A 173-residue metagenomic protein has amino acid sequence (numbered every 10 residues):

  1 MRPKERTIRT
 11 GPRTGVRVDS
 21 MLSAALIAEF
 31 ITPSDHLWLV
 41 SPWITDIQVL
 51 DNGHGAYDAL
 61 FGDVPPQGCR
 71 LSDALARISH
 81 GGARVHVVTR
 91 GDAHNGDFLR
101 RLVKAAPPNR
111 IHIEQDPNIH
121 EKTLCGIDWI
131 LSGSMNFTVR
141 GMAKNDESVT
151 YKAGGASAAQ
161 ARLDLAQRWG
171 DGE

Functional and structural regions predicted by a protein language model:
M1-E173: PLD/PLD-like phosphodiesterase catalytic module centered on the HKD motif
